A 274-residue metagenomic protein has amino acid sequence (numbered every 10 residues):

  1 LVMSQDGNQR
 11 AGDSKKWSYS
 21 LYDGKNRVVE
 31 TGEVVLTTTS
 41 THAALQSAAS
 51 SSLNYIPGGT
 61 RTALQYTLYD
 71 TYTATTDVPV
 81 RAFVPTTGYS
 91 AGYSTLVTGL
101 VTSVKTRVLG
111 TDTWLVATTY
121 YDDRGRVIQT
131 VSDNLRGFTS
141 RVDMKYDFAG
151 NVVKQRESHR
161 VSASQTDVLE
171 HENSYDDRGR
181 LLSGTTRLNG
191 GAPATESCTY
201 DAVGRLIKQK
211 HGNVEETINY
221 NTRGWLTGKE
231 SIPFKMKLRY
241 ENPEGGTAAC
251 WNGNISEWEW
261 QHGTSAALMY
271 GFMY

Functional and structural regions predicted by a protein language model:
S4-G7, S14: General structural concept
G7-N8, S132: Short coil/turn segments at secondary-structure boundaries
G12-Y55: Hydrophobic or amphipathic alpha-helical targeting/insertion segments
S14, R61-A63, T75-T119, V127-Y274: Acidic/glycine-rich beta-solenoid
K25, Y72-T75: Asp-box/BNR beta-propeller loop motif
